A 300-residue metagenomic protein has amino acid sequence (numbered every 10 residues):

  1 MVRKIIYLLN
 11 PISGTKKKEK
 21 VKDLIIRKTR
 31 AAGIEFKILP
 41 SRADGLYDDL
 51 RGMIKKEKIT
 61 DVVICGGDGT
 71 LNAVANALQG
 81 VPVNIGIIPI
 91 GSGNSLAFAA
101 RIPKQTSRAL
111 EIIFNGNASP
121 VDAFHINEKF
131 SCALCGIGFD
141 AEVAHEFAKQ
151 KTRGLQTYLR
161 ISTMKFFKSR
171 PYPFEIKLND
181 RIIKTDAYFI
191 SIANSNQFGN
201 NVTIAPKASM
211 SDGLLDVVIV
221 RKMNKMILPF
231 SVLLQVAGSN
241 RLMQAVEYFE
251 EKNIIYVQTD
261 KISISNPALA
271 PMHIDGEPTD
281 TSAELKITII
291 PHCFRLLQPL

Functional and structural regions predicted by a protein language model:
M1-V62, N72: ATP/NTP phosphate-donor binding region
I6, A32, S41, I59 (+2 more regions): Catalytic core of DAGKc-family lipid kinases
P11, C65-G67, I90: Glycine-rich beta-strand-to-loop/alpha-helix junction loops that act as flexible
P11, E128, C135-A141, A193-N196 (+2 more regions): Glycine-rich beta-alpha junction loops
T70-V83: Short Gly/Thr/Asp-enriched flexible loops that form oxyanion-binding sites at enzyme active sites
G136, S191-A205, P278: Glycine-rich phosphate/pyrophosphate-binding beta-alpha loops
K151-T157, P206-P229: Gly/Ser/Thr-rich active-site loops/lids in small-molecule metabolic enzymes that frequently grip phosphoryl groups
L178, S209, R221-L300: ATP/nucleoside-binding phosphotransfer catalytic cores, i.e., glycine-rich phosphate-binding loops
